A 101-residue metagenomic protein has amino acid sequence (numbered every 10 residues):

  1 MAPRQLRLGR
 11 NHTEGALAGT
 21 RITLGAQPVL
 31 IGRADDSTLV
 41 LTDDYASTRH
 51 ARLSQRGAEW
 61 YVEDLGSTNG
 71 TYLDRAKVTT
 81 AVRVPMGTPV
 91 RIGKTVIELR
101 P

Functional and structural regions predicted by a protein language model:
M1-T42, S54, R91, V96-E98: Intrinsically disordered, low-complexity acidic Ser/Thr-rich regulatory segments
I31, Y72-P101: C-terminal boundary/linker segments immediately following FHA domains
Y45-T48: Short coil-to-beta-strand transition motifs
Q55-G57, G66: A generic beta-sheet turn/junction motif
V62-T71: Short, basic/aromatic beta-hairpin or loop at an interaction surface
